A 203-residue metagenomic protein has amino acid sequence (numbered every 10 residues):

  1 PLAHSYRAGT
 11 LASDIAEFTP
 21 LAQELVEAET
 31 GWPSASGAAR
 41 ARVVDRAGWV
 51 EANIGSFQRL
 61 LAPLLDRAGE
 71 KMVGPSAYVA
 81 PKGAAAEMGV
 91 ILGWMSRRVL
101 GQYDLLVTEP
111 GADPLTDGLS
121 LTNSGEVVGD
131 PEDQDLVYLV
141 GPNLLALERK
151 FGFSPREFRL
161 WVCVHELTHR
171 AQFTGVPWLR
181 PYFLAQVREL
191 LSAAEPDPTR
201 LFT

Functional and structural regions predicted by a protein language model:
L2-S5: Acidic/histidine-rich, surface-exposed loop or edge segments in extracytoplasmic proteins
F18-P142: Auxiliary, metal-adjacent structural segments of Zn-dependent hydrolase domains
S96-L100, T174-T203: Post-HExxH zinc-binding segment in Zn-dependent metallohydrolases
V137-L139, L144, E148, A193: Terminal, compositionally biased segments used for targeting/anchoring and flexible tails
L144-V162: Short pre-active-site segment immediately N-terminal to the catalytic Zn-binding motif
L147-R149, A171-Q172, P181: Short helix/loop capping segments that flank catalytic or ligand/cofactor-binding pockets
W161-T174: Active-site recognition of the HExxH zinc-binding catalytic motif
